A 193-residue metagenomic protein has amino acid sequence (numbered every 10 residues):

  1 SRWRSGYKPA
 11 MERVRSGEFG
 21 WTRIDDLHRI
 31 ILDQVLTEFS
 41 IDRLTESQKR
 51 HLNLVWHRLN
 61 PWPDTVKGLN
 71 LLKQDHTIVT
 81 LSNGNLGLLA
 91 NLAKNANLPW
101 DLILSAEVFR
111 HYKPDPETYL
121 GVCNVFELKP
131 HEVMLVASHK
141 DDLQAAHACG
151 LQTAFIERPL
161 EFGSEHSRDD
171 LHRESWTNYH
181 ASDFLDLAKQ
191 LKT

Functional and structural regions predicted by a protein language model:
R2, I30-Q34, H51, K67 (+4 more regions): Alpha-helical elements of Rossmann-like donor-binding domains used by nucleotide-donor carbohydrate transfer enzymes
R4-R50: A metal-dependent, Asp-based hydrolase signature
P9-F19, H57-V66, A148, Q152: Short amphipathic alpha-helical segments at helix boundaries and their inter-helical linkers
E18-T22, D26, L59, L171-S175: Charge-dense, low-complexity intrinsically disordered segments
I24-H28, H57-D64, P114, Y179: Soluble or luminal CAZymes and related metallo-dependent hydrolases
E38-F39, D75, N95, V125: Alpha-helical structural context
L44-N95, I103-A106: Substrate-recognition element of Asp-dependent hydrolases with the DxDx(T/V) motif
N70, G84-T193: Asp-based, Mg2+/Mn2+-dependent phosphohydrolase catalytic module
